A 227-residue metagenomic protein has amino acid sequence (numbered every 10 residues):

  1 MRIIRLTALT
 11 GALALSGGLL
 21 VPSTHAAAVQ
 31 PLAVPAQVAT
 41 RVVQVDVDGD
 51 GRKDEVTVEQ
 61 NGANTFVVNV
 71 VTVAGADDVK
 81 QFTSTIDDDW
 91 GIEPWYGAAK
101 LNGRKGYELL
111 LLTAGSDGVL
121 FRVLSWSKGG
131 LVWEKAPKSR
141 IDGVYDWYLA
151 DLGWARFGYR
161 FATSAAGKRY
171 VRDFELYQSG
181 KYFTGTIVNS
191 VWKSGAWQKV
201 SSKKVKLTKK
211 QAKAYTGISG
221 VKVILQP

Functional and structural regions predicted by a protein language model:
M1-A28: Secretory targeting and sorting signals
R2-L6, P35-Q37, L120-R122, W126-P227: Acidic, small-residue rich beta-repeat scaffolds with periodic aromatic anchors
A27-G91, Y96-K100, W197, S201-P227: Extracytoplasmic low-complexity, Pro/Thr/Ser/Ala/Gly-rich segments that lie immediately after a secretion/anchoring
G49-V58, K100-L112, S164-D173: Acidic/hydrophobic-patterned starts of short beta strands in beta-sheet-rich repeat architectures
Q60-N64, A114-G118, L176-K181: Short glycine/acidic-enriched loop and turn motifs that connect beta-strands
V71-A74, L112-A114, Y177, W192: A generic structural motif
I92-N102, A155-S164: Short, exposed beta-strand/loop patches in secreted or surface proteins that constitute
G97-S116, L120-S125, L131: Extracellular-facing segments of soluble proteins and assemblies that are Gly/Ser/Thr-biased and enriched in aromatics
